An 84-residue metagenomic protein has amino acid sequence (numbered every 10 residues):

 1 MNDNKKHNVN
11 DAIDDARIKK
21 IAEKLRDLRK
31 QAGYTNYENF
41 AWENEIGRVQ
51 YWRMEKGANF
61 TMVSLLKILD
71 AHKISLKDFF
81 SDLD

Functional and structural regions predicted by a protein language model:
N2-A32: A short, Lys/Arg-rich alpha-helix, primarily the initiator
E23, Y34-N36, F60-V63: Residue-level signal for the short linker/turn that defines the boundary of a DNA-recognition helix
R29, A41, L69: The alpha-helix within a helix-turn-helix
G33-R53: Short alpha-helical DNA-recognition segment
M54-E55, H72, L83: DNA major-groove recognition helix of helix-turn-helix
V63-D78: DNA major-groove recognition helix of helix-turn-helix/homeodomain DNA-binding modules
